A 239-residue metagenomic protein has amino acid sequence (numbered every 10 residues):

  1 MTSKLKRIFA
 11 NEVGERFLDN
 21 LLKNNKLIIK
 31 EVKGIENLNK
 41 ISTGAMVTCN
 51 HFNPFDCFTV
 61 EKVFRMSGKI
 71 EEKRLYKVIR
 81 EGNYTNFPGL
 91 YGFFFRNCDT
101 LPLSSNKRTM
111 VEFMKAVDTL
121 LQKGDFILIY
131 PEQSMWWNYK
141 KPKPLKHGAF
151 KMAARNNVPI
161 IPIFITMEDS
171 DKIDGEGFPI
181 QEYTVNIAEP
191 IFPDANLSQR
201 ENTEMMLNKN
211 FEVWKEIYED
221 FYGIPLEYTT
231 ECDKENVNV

Functional and structural regions predicted by a protein language model:
M1-L27, N86-N97, E176-P179: Alpha-helical membrane-targeting segments
L18-H51: Helix-to-loop junction immediately C-terminal to a conserved catalytic motif
L18-L22, R65, G92, V117 (+1 more regions): Short amphipathic alpha-helical segments and helix-helix/interface helices
L21-I28, L103-R108, N138-K140: Short, flexible loop segments at the rims of nucleotide/cofactor-binding pockets, characterized by
N24, I28, I41, N97-C98 (+2 more regions): Structured helix-beta-strand junction loops
K26-K33, R108-V111, T166: Short gly/ser/thr-rich secondary-structure transition/capping motifs
K40-N106: Catalytic core of membrane glycerolipid acyltransferases/transacylases, capturing the structured, soluble-facing
V111-V239: Non-catalytic C-terminal accessory region of glycerolipid acyltransferases and related lyso-lipid remodeling enzymes
